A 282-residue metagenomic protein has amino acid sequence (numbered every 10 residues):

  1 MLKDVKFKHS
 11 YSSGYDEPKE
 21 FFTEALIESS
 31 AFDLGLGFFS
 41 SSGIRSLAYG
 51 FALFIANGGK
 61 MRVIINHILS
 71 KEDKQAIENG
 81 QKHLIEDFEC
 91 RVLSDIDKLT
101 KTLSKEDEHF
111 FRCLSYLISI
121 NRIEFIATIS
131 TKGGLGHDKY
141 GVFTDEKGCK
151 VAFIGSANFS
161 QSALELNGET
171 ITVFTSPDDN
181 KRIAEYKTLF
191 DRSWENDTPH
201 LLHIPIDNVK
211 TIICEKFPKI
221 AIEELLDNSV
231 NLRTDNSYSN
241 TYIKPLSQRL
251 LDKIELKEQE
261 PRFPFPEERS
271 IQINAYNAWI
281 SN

Functional and structural regions predicted by a protein language model:
M1-N277: PLD/PLD-like phosphodiesterase catalytic module centered on the HKD motif
A278-N282: Phosphate-binding P-loop
